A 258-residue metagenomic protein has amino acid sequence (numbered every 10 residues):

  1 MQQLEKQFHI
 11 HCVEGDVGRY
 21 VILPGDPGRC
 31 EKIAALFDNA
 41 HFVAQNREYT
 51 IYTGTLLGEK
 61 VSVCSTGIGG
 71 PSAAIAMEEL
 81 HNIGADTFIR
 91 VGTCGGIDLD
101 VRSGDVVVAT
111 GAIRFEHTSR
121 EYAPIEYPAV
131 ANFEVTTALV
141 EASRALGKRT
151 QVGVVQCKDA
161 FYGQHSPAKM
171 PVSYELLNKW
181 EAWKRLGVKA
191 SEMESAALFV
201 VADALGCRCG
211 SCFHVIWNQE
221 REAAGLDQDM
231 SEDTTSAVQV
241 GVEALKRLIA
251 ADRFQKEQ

Functional and structural regions predicted by a protein language model:
M1-A138: Metabolite-binding pocket within alpha/beta catalytic cores that recognizes anionic/polar moieties
I22-L23, C30, G69-A73, P128 (+7 more regions): Generic structural signal for well-ordered, non-membrane alpha-helical segments in soluble metabolic enzymes
A40-Q45, G147-V154, L248-Q258: Flexible, glycine/charged-enriched surface loops at secondary-structure junctions
D86-T87, K189, R208: Short acidic/polar active-site loop segments enriched in Thr and Asp
A129-G187: Active-site rim beta-loop-alpha module in soluble metabolic enzymes
A138-L146, V201, V240-A251: Generic non-transmembrane alpha-helical segments
A196-M230: Zn-dependent metallopeptidase/amidohydrolase metal-coordination segment
Q219-Q258: His/Asp/Glu-rich mid-to-C-terminal helical/loop segments that flank catalytic regions of hydrolases
